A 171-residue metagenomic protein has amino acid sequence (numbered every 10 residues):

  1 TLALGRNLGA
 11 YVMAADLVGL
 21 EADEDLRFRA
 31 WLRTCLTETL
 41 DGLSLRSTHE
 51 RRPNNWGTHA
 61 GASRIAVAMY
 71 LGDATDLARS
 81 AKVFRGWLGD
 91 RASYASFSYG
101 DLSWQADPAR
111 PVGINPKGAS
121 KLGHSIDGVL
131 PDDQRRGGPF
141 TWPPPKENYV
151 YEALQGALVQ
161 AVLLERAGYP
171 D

Functional and structural regions predicted by a protein language model:
T1-G168: Aromatic-lined, polymer-binding surfaces characteristic of secreted/periplasmic polysaccharide-degrading enzymes
